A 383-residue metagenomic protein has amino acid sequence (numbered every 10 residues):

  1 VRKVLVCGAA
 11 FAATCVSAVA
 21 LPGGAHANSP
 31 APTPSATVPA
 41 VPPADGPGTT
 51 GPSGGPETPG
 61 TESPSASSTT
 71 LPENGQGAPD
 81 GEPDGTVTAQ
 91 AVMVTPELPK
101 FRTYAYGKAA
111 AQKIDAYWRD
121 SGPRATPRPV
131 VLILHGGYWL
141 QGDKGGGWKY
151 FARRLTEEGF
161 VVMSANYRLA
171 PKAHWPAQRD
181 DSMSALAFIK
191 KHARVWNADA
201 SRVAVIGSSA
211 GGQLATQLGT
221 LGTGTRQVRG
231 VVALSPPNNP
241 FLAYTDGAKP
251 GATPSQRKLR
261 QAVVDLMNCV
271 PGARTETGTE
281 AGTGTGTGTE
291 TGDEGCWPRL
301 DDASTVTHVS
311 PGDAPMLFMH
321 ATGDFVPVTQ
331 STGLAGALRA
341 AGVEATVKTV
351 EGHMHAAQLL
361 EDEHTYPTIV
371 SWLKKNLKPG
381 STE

Functional and structural regions predicted by a protein language model:
R2-G8, A12-A13, S17, G23-A36 (+6 more regions): Alpha/beta-hydrolase superfamily serine-hydrolase fold, recognizing
